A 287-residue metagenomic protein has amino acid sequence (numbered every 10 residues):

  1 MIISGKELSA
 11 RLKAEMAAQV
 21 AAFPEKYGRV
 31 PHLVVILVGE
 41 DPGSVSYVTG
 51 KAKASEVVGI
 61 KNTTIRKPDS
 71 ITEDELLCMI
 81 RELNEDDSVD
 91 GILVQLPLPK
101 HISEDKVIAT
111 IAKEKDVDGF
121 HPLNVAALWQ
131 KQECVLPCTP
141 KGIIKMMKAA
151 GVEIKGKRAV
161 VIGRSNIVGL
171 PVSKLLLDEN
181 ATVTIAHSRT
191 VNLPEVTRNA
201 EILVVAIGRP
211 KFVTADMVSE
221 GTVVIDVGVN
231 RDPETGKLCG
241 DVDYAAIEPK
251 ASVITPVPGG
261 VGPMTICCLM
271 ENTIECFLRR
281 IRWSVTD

Functional and structural regions predicted by a protein language model:
M1-Y27: Positively charged, low-complexity intrinsically disordered leader regions
P31-G39: Short beta-strand segments enriched in small/hydrophobic residues
V38-A52, C134-V223, V227, D232 (+1 more regions): Glycine-rich phosphate/diphosphate-binding loop of Rossmann-like nucleotide-binding domains
S55-D69, V183-I185: Short beta-strand elements in bilobed, periplasmic/extracellular small-molecule ligand-binding domains
E75-D87: Short, well-structured alpha-helical segments in soluble
L93-I154: Anion-binding alpha/beta catalytic cores of soluble intermediary-metabolism enzymes, centered on
E104-H121, V125, G228-W283: Rossmann-fold NAD(P)-binding glycine/threonine-rich loop
M147-K155, E275-C276, R280-V285: A charged, well-structured terminal subsegment
